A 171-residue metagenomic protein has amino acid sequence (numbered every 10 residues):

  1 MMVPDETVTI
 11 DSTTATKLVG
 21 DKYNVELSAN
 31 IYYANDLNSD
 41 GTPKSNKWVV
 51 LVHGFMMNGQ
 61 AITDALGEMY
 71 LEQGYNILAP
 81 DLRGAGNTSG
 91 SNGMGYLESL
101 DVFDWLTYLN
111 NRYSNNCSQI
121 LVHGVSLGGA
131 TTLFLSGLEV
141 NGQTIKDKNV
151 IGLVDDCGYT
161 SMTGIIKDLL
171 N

Functional and structural regions predicted by a protein language model:
M1-D21, N30-A34, N38-S39: An N-terminal hydrophobic leader/cap segment in hydrolases
K44-G54: Short beta-strand element of the alpha/beta-hydrolase
F55-E68, L82: The serine-hydrolase catalytic nucleophile loop
Y70-S89: Conserved alpha/beta-hydrolase
N92-Y113: Alpha/beta-hydrolase active-site loop
S114-S126: Alpha/beta-hydrolase fold nucleophile elbow
G124-F134: Glycine-rich nucleophile elbow surrounding the catalytic serine of serine-hydrolase chemistry
F134-N171: Hydrolase active-site cap/lid region
